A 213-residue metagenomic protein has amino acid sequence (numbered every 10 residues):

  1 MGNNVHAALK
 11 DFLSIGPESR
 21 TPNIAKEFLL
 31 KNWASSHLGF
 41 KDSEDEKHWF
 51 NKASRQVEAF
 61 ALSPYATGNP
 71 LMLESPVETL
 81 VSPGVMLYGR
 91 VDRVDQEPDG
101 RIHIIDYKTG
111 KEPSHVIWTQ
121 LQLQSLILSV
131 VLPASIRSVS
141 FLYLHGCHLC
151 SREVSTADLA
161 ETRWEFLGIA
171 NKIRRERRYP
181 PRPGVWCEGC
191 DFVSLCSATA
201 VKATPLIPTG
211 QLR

Functional and structural regions predicted by a protein language model:
M1, V5, D45, W49 (+2 more regions): Hydrophobic (often cysteine-bearing) scaffold residues that line and stabilize catalytic clefts of nucleotide/cofactor
G2-H6, A53, R93, Q124 (+2 more regions): A residue-level signal for conserved active-site and pocket-lining positions in enzyme catalytic cores
A7-P76, L80-V81: A non-catalytic, helix-rich entry segment at domain boundaries
S14-S19, K111-E112, R177-P181: Short, polar/flexible loop-turn hinges at active-site or ligand-entry regions and domain interfaces
N23, V116, S129-R213: Metal-dependent nuclease catalytic regions and adjoining charged, substrate-binding loops involved in nucleic-acid end
N32-H37, G100-I104, L167-R174: Short amphipathic alpha-helical segments and their helix-coil junctions
S54, E58, Q122-S125, S129 (+1 more regions): Generic solvent-exposed, charged/amphipathic alpha-helical segments that serve as macromolecular interface scaffolds
M72-S125, V130-V131: Non-catalytic protein-protein interaction segments used by genome-maintenance enzymes to assemble and couple activities
